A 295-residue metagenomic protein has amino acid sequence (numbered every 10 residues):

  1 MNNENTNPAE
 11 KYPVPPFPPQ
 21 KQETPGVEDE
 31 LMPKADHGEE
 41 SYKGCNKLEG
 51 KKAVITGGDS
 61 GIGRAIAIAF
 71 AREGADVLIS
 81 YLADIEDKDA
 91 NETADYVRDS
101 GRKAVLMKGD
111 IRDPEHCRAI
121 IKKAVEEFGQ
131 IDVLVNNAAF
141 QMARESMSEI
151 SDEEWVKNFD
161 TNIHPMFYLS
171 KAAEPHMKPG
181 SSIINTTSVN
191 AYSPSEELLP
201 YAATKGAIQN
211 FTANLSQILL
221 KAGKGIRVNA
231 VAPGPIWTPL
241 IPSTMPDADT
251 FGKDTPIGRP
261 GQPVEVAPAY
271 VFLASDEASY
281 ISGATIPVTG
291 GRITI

Functional and structural regions predicted by a protein language model:
E4, A9, L31, E39-E40 (+5 more regions): Short C-terminal tail/terminal secondary-structure segment of NAD(P)H-dependent dehydrogenase/reductase domains
P16, D113, R118, E126 (+4 more regions): Conserved mid-core segment of classical short-chain dehydrogenase/reductases
D87, M107-K122, D152, V264-E265: The beta1-alpha1 cofactor-binding region of Rossmann-like NAD(H)/NADP(H)-dependent oxidoreductases
D132, S148-F167, I184, I208-Q209 (+1 more regions): Catalytic Tyr-X3-Lys loop
A139-Q141, I184-A207, T212-G223, P235-I236: Catalytic loop of short-chain dehydrogenase/reductase
P175-H176, Q217-K221, S279: Alpha-helical segment proximal to the catalytic Tyr-Lys
L199, Q217, G223, A230-P256 (+2 more regions): A glycine/serine/threonine-rich, flexible loop-to-helix segment that serves as the NAD(P) cofactor-binding "lid"
A222-R227, I281-G283: Short, small/polar-rich loop/turn modules that mediate ligand/substrate recognition or access, typified
